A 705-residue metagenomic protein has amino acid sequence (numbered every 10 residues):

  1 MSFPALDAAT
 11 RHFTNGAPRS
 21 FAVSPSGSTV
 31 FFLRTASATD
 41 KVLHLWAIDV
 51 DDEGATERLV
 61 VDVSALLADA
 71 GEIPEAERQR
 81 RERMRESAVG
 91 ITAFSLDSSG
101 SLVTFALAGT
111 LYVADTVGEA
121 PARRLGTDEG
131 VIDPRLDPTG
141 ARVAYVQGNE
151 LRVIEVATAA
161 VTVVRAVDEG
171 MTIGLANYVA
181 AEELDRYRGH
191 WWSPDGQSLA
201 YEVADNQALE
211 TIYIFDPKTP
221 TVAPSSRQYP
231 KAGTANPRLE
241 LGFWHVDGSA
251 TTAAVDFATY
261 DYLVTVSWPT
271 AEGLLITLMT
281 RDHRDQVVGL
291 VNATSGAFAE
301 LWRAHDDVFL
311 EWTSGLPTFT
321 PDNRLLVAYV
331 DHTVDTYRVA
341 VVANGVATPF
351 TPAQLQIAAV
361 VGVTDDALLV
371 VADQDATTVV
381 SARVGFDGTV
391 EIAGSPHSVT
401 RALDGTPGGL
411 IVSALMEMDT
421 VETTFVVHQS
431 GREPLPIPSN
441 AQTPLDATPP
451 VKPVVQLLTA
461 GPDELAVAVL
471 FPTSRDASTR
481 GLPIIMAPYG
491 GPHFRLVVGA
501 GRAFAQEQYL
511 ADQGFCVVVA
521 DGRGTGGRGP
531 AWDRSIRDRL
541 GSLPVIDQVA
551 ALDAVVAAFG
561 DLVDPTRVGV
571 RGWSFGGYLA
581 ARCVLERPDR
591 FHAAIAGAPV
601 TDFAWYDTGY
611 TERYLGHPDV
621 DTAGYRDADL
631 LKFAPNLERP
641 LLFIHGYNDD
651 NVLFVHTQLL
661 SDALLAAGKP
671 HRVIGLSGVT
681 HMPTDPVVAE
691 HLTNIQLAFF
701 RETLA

Functional and structural regions predicted by a protein language model:
M1-V390, L704: Beta-propeller folds
S20, V42, T92-A93, T104 (+13 more regions): Non-catalytic accessory segments flanking enzyme active sites
T35, M279, A487-G491, S574 (+1 more regions): Glycine-rich His-Gly loop
V42-H44, T116, E155-A157, E202 (+8 more regions): Short, solvent-exposed loop/turn and secondary-structure capping segments
V61-D62, W302, D521, G675-S677: Residue-level recognition of beta-strand->loop/alpha-helix junctions
I173, A180, N440-S574, E586 (+2 more regions): Cap/lid segment of the alpha/beta-hydrolase catalytic domain
V291-A297, T320-D322, D331-V334, V342-T348 (+6 more regions): Secondary-structure transition/capping motifs at alpha-helix termini and the adjoining loop/turn into the next element
G522-A705: Active-site-proximal cap/loop segments of hydrolase catalytic domains
